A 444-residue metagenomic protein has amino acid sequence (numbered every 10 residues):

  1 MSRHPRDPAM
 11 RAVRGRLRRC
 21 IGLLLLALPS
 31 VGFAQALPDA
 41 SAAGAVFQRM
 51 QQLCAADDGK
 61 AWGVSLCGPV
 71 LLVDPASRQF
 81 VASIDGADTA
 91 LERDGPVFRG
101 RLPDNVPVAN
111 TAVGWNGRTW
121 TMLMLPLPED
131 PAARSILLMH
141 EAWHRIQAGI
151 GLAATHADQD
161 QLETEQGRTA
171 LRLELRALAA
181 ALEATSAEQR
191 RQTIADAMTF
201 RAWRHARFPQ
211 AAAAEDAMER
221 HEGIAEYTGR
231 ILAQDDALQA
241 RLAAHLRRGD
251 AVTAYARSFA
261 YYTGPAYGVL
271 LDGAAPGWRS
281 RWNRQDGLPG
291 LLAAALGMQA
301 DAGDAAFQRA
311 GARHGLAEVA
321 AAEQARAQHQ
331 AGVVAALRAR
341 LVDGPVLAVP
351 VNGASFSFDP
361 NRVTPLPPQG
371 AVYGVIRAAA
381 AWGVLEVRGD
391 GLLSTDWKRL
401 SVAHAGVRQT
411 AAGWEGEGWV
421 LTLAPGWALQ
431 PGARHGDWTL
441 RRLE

Functional and structural regions predicted by a protein language model:
H4-I21: Bacterial N-terminal signal peptides that target proteins for export
C20-S30: Bacterial N-terminal signal peptides
Q35-D94: N-terminal mature-domain "stem" immediately C-terminal to a signal peptide or N-terminal signal-anchor/transmembrane
P96-P131: Active-site scaffold of zinc-dependent metalloenzymes
I136-A148: Active-site recognition of the HExxH zinc-binding catalytic motif
G149-R207, A211, E215-R241: Post-HExxH zinc-binding segment in Zn-dependent metallohydrolases
P209-Q239, L246-F307: Active-site-proximal alpha-helical
S280-E444: Non-catalytic terminal regions of proteins
